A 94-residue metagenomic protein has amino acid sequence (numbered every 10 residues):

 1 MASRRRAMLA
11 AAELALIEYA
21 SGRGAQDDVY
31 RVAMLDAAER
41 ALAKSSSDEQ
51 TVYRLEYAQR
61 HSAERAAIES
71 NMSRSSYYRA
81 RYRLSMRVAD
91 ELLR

Functional and structural regions predicted by a protein language model:
M1-S47, E64-R65, E69, S75-S76 (+2 more regions): N-terminal interaction/assembly modules
K44-H61: Short amphipathic alpha helix immediately N-terminal
